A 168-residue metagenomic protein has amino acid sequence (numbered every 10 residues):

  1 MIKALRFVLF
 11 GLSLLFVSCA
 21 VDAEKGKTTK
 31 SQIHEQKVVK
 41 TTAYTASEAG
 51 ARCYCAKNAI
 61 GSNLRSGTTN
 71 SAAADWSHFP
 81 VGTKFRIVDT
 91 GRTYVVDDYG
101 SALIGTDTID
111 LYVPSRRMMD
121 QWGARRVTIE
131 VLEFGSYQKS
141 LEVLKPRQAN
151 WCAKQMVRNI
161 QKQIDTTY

Functional and structural regions predicted by a protein language model:
M1-R6: Positively charged n-region of N-terminal signal peptides that target proteins for export
V8-F16: Bacterial N-terminal signal peptides
C19-Y168: Solvent-exposed, well-ordered loop and adjacent helix/strand elements within mature globular domains that form
